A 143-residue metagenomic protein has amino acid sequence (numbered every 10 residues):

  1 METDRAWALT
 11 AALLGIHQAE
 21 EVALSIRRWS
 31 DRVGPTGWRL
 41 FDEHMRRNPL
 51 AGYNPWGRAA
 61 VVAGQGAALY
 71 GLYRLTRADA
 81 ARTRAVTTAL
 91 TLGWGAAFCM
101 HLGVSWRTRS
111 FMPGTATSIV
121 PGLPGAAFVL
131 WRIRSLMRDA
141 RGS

Functional and structural regions predicted by a protein language model:
M1-S143: Short amphipathic, positively biased membrane-proximal segments that drive organelle/inner-membrane targeting
